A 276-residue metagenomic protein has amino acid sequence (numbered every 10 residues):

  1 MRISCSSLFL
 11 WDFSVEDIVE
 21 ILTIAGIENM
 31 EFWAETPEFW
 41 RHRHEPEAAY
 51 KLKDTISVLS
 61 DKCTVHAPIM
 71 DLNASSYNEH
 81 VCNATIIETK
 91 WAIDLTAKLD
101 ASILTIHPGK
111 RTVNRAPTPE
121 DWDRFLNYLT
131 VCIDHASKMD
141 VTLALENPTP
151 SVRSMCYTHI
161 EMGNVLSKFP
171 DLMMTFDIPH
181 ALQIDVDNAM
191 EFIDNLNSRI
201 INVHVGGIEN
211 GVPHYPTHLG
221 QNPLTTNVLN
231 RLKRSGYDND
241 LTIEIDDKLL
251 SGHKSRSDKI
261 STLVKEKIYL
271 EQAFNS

Functional and structural regions predicted by a protein language model:
M1-I93, A97-K98, M173, S198 (+2 more regions): N-terminal pre-domain/capping segments
M1-R2, E16-G26, S102, C156 (+2 more regions): Histidine-acidic metal/acid-base catalytic patches
S6-L10, W33-P37, P68-M70, G109-R111 (+4 more regions): Active-site beta-loop-alpha junctions enriched in small/polar residues
W11, E45, C82-I86, F125 (+4 more regions): A conditional alpha-helix N-cap/helix-loop micro-motif detector
E16-D17, S57-V58, A74-M173, Q183 (+1 more regions): Active-site acidic/histidine proton-transfer and metal-coordination neighborhood in alpha/beta enzyme cores
F32, T64-A67, A101-P108, L143-E146 (+1 more regions): Short beta-strand segments at enzyme active-site cores
E38-W40, D71-S76, T112-P117, V152 (+3 more regions): A short acidic, helix-capping loop that chelates divalent metal ions and anchors anionic groups
A48-L59, Y128-H135, V165, E191-N195 (+1 more regions): Catalytic-core regions built around general acid/base machinery
